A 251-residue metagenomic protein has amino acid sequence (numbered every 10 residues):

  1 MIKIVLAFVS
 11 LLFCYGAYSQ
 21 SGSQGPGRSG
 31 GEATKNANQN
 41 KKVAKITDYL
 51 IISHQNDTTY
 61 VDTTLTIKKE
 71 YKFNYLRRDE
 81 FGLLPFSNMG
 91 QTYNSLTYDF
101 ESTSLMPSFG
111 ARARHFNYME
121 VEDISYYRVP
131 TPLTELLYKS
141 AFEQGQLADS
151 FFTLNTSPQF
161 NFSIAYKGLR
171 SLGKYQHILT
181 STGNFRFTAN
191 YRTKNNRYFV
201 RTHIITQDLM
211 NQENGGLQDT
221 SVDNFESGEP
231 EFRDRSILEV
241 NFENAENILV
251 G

Functional and structural regions predicted by a protein language model:
M1-P26: Bacterial Sec-dependent N-terminal signal peptides
Y49, D57-T58, D62-T63, S150 (+1 more regions): Coil residues (strongly favoring Ser/Thr
E80-L84, P107, L172-N184, T188-L249: Outer-membrane beta-barrel translocator/channel fold
P107-F109, E120-Y126, P130-F152, G173-K174: Short strand-turn segments of transmembrane beta-barrel domains in outer membranes, especially the first one or two
V129, S157, T193-N196: Outer-membrane beta-barrel channels and translocator barrels
T134, F162, Y198-T202: Transmembrane beta-strands of outer-membrane beta-barrel proteins
L136-S140, Y166-G168, T202-T206: Transmembrane beta-barrel strands of outer-membrane/channel proteins
S150-L154, I164, F187-Y191, V250-G251: Residues on the lipid-exposed face of transmembrane beta-strands in outer-membrane beta-barrel proteins
